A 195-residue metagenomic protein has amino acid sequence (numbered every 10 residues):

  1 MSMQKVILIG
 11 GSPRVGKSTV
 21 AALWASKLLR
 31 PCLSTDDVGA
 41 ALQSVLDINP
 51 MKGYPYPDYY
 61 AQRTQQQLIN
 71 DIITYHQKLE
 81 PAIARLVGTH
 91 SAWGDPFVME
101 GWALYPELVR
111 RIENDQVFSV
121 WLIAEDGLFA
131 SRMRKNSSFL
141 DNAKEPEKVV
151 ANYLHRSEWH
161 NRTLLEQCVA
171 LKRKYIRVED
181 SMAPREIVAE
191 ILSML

Functional and structural regions predicted by a protein language model:
M1-Q4: Phosphate-binding P-loop
I9: Hydrophobic anchor at the beta1->P-loop junction of P-loop NTPases
R14: Walker A (P-loop) phosphate-binding loop of P-loop NTPases
S18: Walker A/P-loop
A25-T35: Post-Walker A helix-loop "phosphate-sensing" segment adjacent to the P-loop in P-loop NTPases
P31, S44-P96: Conserved nucleotide-sensing/catalytic segment adjacent to the nucleotide-binding pocket in NTP-handling enzymes
D115-N161: A glycine- and Lys/Arg-enriched "phosphate-lid" helix/loop adjacent to the NTP-binding pocket of small-molecule kinases
R162-L195: NTP-dependent small-molecule kinase module
